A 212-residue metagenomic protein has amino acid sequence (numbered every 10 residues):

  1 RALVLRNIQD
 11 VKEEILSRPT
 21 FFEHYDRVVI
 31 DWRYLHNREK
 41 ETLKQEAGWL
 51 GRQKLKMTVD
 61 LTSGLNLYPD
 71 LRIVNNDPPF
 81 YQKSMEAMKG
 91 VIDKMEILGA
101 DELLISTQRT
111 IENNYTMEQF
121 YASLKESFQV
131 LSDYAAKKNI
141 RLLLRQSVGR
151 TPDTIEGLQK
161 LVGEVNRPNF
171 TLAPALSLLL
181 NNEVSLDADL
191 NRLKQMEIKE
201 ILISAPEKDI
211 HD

Functional and structural regions predicted by a protein language model:
R1-E96, Q129, Q159, R167 (+1 more regions): N-terminal pre-domain/capping segments
L5, Q9-P19, E23, D101 (+2 more regions): Histidine-acidic metal/acid-base catalytic patches
L5-E14, I30-Q45, I111-Y115, G149-T154 (+2 more regions): Acidic-and-aromatic substrate-binding clefts and catalytic sites of carbohydrate-active enzymes
D26-R27, L55, A100, I140 (+1 more regions): Short aromatic/hydrophobic-glycine micro-motifs
V28-W32, I105, L144, P174 (+1 more regions): Conserved beta-strand positions
L61-L65, I105-T110, A205-P206: Short loop/turn segments at strand-loop or loop-helix junctions that form parts of catalytic or ligand-binding pockets
L71-L172: Active-site acidic/histidine proton-transfer and metal-coordination neighborhood in alpha/beta enzyme cores
